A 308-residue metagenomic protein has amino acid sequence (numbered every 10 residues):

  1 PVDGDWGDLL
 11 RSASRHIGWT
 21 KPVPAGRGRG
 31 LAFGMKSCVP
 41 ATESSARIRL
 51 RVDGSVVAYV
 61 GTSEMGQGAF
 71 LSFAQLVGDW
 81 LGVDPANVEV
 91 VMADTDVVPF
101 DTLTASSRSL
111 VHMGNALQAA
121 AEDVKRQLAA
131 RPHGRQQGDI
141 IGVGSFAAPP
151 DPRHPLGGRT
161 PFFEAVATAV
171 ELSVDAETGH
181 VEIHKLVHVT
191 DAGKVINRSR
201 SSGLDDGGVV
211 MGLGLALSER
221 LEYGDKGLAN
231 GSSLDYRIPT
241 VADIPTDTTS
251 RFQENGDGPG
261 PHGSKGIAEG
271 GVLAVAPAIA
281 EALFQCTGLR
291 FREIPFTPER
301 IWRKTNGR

Functional and structural regions predicted by a protein language model:
P1-L81, A93-V209, L215-D243, R300-R308: Cofactor-centric catalytic regions
A58-M65, N255-V275: Extended, non-catalytic structural segments that build the interaction scaffolds of large macromolecular assemblies
D84-P85, F291: Alpha-helix N-cap/start motif
E89-M92, T240-S264: Generic long, charged, amphipathic alpha-helical segments
I267-R292: C-terminal substrate/ligand-recognition segments
